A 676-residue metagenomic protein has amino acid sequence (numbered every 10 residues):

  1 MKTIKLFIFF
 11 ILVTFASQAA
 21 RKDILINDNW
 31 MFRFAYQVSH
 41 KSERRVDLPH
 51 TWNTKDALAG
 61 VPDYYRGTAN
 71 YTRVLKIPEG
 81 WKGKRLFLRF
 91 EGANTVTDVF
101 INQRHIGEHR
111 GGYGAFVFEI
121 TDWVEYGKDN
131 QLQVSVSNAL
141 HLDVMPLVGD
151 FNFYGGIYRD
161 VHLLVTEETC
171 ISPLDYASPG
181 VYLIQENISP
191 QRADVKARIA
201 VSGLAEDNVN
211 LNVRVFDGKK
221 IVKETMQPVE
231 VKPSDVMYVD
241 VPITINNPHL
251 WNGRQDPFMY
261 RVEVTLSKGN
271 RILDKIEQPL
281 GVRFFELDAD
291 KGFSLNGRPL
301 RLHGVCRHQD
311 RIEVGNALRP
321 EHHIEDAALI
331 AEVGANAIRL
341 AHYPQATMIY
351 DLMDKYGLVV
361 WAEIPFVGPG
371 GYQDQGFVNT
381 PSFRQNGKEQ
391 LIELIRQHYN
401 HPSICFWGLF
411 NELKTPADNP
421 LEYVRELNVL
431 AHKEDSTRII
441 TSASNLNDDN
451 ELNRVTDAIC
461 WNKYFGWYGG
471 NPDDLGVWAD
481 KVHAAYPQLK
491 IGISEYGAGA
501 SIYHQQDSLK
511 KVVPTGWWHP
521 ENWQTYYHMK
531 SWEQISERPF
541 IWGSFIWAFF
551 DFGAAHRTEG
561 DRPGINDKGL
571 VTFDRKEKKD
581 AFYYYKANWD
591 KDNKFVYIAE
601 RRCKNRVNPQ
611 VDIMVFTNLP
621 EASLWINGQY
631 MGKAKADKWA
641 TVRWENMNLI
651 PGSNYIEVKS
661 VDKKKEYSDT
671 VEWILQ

Functional and structural regions predicted by a protein language model:
M1-F10, S17-H342, L352, Y356-V360 (+8 more regions): Secreted/periplasmic carbohydrate-active enzymes, especially glycoside hydrolases
I8-A16, Y527-H528, E533: Compositionally biased, low-structure terminal segments
A93-E168, V512-Y585, D590: Long, contiguous interaction/targeting segments characteristic of exported/extracellular or secretory-pathway proteins
A327-I330, A337-E577, A581-Y585, F595-V607 (+3 more regions): Substrate-binding/catalytic cleft of secreted carbohydrate-active enzymes, primarily glycoside hydrolases
